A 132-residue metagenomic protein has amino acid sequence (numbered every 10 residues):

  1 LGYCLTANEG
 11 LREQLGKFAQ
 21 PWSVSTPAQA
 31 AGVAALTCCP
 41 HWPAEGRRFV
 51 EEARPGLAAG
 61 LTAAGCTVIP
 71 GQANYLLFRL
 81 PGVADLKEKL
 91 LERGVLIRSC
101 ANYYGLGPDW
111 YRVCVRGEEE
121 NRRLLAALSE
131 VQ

Functional and structural regions predicted by a protein language model:
L1-T62, C66-T67: PLP-dependent aminotransferase class I/II
T6, F78-P81, V115-G117: Short beta-strand-to-loop capping motifs
L15, L86-K89, L124-A127: Hydrophobic side chains in well-ordered alpha-helices
A19, R54, R98, R112-C114: Short, cationic motifs built from Arg/Lys/His that form the positively charged side of catalytic pockets
A31, E52, L77-F78, L106-G107: Short secondary-structure capping/turn micro-motifs that flank functional sites
V50-E51, G60-G94: Conserved PLP-binding catalytic core of the aspartate aminotransferase-like
E92-R93, N102-Q132: PLP-dependent enzyme catalytic core of the Aspartate aminotransferase-like
